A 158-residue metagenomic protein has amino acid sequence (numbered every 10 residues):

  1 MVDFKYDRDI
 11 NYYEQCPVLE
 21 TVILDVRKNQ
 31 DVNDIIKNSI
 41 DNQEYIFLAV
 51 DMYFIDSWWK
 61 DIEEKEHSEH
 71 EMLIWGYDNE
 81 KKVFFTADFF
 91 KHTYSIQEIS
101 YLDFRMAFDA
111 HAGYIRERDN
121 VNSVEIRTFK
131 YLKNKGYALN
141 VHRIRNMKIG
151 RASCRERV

Functional and structural regions predicted by a protein language model:
M1, N29-T86: Active-site-adjacent substructure of cysteine-protease-like catalytic cores
M1-D34: Cysteine-nucleophile protease catalytic domains, especially the papain-like/related folds used in DUB/UBL proteases
Y6-V18, Y53, W58-I62, D78-K81 (+1 more regions): Short, surface-exposed, charge-dense and proline/glycine-enriched linear segments
E14-V18, D34-N38, M106, N146 (+1 more regions): Charged/polar, solvent-exposed surface patches and flexible loops
D25-D31, D51, S95, N140: Serine/threonine-rich low-complexity intrinsically disordered regions
N79-R157: Noncatalytic regulatory segments and standalone regulatory/sensor domains
